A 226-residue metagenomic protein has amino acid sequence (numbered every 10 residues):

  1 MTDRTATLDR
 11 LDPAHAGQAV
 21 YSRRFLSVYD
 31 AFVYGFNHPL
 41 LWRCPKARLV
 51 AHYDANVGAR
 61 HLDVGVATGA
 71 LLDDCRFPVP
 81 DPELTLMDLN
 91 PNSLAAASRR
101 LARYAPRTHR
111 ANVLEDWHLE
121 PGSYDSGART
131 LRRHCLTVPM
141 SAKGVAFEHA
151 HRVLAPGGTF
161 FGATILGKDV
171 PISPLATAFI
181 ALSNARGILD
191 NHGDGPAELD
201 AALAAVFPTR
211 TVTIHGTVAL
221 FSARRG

Functional and structural regions predicted by a protein language model:
T2-N56, A70: Conserved class I S-adenosyl-L-methionine
R60-D116: Class I SAM-dependent methyltransferase SAM/SAH-binding core
W117-G127: A short acidic, Gly/Pro-enriched loop at the edge of an enzyme's catalytic core that lines a small-molecule cofactor
D125-S141: A short SAM/SAH-binding and catalytic strip from SAM-dependent methyltransferases
G144-P156: A short glycine-rich, Lys/Arg-flanked "PGG" loop and its adjoining helix->strand segment in the class I
F161-V212: C-terminal alpha-helical "lid/dimerization" subdomain adjacent to the S-adenosyl-L-methionine
V206-G226: Core SAM-dependent methyltransferase catalytic element
